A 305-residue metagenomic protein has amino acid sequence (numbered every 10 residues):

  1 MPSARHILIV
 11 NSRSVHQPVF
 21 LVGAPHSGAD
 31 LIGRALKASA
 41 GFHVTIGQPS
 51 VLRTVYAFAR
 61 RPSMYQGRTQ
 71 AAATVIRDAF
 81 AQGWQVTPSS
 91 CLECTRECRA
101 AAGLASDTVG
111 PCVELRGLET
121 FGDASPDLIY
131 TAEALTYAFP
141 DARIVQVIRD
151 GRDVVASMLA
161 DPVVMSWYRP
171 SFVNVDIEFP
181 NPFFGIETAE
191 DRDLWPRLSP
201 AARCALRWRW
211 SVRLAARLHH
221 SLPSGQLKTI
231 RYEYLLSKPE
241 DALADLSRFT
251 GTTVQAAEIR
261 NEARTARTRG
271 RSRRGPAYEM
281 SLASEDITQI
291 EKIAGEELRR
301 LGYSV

Functional and structural regions predicted by a protein language model:
M1-F20, P25, W167-S171, P180-T229 (+1 more regions): PAPS-dependent sulfotransferases, especially Golgi type II membrane carbohydrate sulfotransferases
R13, A24-S27, A124-Y130, Y137-A138 (+1 more regions): Short, glycine/acidic-rich beta->alpha junctions
L21-G23, I46, F121-A124, Q146 (+1 more regions): Short beta-strand segments
G28-G41, L135-F139, S157-D161, T229-V254: PAPS/PAP-binding and catalytic site of the sulfotransferase fold
H43-D123, L128-I129, W167-P196: PAPS-dependent sulfation machinery
H43-I46, D141-R149, S166-R169, Q255: Short hydrophobic/aromatic-enriched beta-strand-loop microsegments
S50-V51, R149-D153, L235-L236: Conserved nucleotide-binding/hydrolysis micro-motifs of P-loop NTPases
A124, A138-A160: Conserved phosphate-donor/acceptor-positioning beta-strand/loop module used by diverse small-molecule
